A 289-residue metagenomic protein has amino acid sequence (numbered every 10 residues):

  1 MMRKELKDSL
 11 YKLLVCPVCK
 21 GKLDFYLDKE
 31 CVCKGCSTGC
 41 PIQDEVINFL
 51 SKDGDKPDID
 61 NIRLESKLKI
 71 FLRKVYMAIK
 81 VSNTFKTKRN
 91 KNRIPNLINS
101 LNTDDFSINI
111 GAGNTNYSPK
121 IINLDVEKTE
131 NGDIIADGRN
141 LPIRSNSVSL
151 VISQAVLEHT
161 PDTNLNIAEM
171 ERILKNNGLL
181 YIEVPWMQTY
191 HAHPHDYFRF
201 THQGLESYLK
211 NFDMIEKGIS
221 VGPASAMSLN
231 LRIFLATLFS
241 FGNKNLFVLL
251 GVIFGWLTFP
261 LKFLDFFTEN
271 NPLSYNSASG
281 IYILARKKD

Functional and structural regions predicted by a protein language model:
M1-K7, P17-D24: Short, intrinsically disordered, charge-biased short linear motifs at domain edges
D8, N99, S274-S277: Residue-level marker of regulatory loop/turn positions in helix-turn-helix DNA-binding domains and in histidine
K12-L13, K22-I79: N-terminal, positively charged/glycine-rich alpha-helical extensions of SAM-dependent methyltransferases
K52-G54, N146, F212, K287-D289: Short loop segments at secondary-structure junctions
I79-R93: Conserved SAM-binding loop and adjacent beta-strand
K88-N92, G132-D133, L264-F267: Short gly/ser/thr-rich secondary-structure transition/capping motifs
R93-H191, F200-E206, I283-K287: Conserved SAM-binding loop
N164-L165, E169, K175, L179-K288: S-adenosyl-L-methionine-dependent methyltransferase catalytic module, highlighting the catalytic core
